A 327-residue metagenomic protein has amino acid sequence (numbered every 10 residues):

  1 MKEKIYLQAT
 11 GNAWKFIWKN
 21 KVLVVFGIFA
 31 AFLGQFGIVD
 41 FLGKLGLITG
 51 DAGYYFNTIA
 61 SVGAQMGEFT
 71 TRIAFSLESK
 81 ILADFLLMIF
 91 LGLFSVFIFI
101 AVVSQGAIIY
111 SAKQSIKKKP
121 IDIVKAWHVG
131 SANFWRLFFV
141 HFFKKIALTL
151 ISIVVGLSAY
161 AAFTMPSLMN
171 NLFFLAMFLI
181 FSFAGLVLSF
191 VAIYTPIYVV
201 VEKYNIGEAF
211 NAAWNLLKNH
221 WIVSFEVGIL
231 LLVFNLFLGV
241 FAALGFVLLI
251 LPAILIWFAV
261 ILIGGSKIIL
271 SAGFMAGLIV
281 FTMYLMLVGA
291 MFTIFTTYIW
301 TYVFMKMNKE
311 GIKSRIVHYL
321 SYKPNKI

Functional and structural regions predicted by a protein language model:
M1-L77, S104-K117, L172-L175, A184-N211 (+2 more regions): Juxtamembrane transition segments at transmembrane-helix termini in multipass membrane proteins
F26, H141-K144, G156, L230: Membrane-embedded alpha-helical bundles of multi-pass transporters/translocases, especially carrier/permease families
E68-F99, V280-F281: Alpha-helix-centered segments that form part of catalytic cores
I81-F94, I121-T149, F173-G185: Alpha-helical membrane-spanning segments of integral membrane proteins, especially the hydrophobic core of TM bundles
F94-A107, S111, S115, N133-F134 (+1 more regions): Mid-bilayer segments of alpha-helical transmembrane spans in multi-pass integral membrane proteins that mediate
I121-S131, E202, I206-K218: Alpha-helical transmembrane segments with an aromatic anchor "belt"
V129-L137, W214-L230: Membrane-water interface at loop-to-transmembrane-helix junctions
L148, V155-A162, P166-F173, L188 (+1 more regions): Membrane-embedded translocation segments of transport machinery
